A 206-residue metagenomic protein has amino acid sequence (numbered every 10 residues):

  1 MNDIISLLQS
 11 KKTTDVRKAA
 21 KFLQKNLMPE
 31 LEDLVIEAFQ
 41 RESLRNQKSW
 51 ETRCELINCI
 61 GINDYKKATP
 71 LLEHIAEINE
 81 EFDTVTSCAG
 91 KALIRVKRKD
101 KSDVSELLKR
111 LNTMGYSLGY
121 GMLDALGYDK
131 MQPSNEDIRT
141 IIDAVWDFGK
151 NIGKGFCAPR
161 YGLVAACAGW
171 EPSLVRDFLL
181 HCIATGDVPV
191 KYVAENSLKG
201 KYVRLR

Functional and structural regions predicted by a protein language model:
M1-K11, K18-L23: Flexible inter-repeat linkers and adjacent short helices within tandem amphipathic alpha-helical repeat scaffolds
M1-L7, L27-L44, Y65-I78, R98-N112 (+3 more regions): Amphipathic alpha-helical scaffolding segments comprising HEAT/armadillo-like alpha-solenoid repeats
S10, T185-P189: Short coil/turn segments at helix-helix junctions and helix-capping linkers within large alpha-helical proteins
T14-P29, W50-Y65, D83-K99, S117-P133 (+2 more regions): Structural detector for internal amphipathic alpha-helices that build alpha-solenoid repeat scaffolds
E42-S49, E77-S87: Short, flexible, glycine-rich and Lys/Arg-enriched loop motifs at helix boundaries that contact anionic partners
